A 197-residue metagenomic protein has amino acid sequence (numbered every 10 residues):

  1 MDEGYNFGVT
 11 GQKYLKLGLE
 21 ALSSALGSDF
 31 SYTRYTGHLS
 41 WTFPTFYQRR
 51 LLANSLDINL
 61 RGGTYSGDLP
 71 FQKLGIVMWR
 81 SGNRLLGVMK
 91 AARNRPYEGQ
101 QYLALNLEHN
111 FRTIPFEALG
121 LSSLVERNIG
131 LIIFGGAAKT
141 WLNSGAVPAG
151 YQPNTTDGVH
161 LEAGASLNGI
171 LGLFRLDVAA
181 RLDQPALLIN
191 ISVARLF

Functional and structural regions predicted by a protein language model:
M1-V125, W141: C-terminal outer-membrane beta-barrel translocator/porin domains of Gram-negative envelope proteins and their
R34-T36, Y102-A104, N128, H160-G164 (+2 more regions): Transmembrane beta-barrel architecture of outer-membrane proteins
L39, L107, G136, L167 (+1 more regions): Hydrophobic, well-ordered secondary-structure elements that form the walls of internal hydrophobic environments
A91-E98, G150-G158, A180: Short, contiguous acidic/charged loop-to-helix segments that flank catalytic cores in large enzymes
E108, E126-A163: Outer-membrane beta-barrel transmembrane domain signature
L121-V125, I129-L131, R195-F197: Flexible, glycine-rich linker and terminal segments associated with outer-membrane beta-barrel/transport systems
I132, F174-A180: Conserved active-site loop/cleft motifs that coordinate metal ions or position small ligands
A165, G169, A186-F197: Outer-membrane beta-barrel "beta-signal"
